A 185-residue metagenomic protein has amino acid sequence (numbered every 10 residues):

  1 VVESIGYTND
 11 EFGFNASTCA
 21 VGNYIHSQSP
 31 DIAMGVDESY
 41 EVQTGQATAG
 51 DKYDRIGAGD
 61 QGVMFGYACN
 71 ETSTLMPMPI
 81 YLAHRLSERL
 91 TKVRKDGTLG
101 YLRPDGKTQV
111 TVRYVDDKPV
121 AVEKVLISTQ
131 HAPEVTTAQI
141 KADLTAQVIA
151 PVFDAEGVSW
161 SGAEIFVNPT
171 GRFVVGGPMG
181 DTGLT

Functional and structural regions predicted by a protein language model:
E3-M179: Glycine-rich, mobile lid/loop segments that gate access to catalytic sites or pores
L184-T185: Conserved mixed alpha/beta catalytic, RNA-binding, or beta-rich assembly cores of soluble enzyme, regulatory
